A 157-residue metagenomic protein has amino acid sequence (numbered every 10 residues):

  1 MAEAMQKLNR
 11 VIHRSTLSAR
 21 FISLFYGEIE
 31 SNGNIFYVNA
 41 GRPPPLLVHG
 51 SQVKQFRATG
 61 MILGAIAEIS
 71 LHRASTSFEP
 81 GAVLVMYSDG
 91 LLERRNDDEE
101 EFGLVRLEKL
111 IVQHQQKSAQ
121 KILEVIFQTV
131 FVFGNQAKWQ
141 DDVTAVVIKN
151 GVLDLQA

Functional and structural regions predicted by a protein language model:
M1-A157: Conserved subregion of the PPM/PP2C metallophosphatase catalytic domain
